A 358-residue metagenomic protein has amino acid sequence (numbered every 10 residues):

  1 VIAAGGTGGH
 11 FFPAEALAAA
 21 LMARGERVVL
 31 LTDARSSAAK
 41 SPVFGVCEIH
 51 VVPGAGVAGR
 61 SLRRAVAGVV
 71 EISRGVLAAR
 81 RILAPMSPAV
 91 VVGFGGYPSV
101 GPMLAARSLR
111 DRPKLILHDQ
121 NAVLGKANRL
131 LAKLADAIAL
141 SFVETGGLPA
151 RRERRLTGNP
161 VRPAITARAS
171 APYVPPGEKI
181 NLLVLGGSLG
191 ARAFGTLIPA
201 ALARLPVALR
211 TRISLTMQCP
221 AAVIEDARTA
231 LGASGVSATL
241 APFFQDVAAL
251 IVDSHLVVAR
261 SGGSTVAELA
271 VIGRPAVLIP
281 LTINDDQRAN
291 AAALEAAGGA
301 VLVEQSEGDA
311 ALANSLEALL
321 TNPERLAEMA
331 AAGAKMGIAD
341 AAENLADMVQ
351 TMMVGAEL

Functional and structural regions predicted by a protein language model:
V1-V70: Glycosyltransferase specificity loop/lid
A19-M22, L31-C47, S170-L256, V266 (+3 more regions): Donor-nucleotide binding loops and adjacent catalytic segments primarily of GT-B fold Leloir glycosyltransferases
R27, R35, E48, R107-S170: Active-site-proximal region of nucleotide-activated glycan assembly enzymes, centered on histidine/acidic-rich loops
S36-A39, P88-L109: An aromatic- and histidine-rich active-site surface loop
A58-V90: An amphipathic, basic-hydrophobic alpha-helix
A89, V252-T265, R274: Acidic donor-binding loop of glycosyltransferase active sites
R325-A339: A short, well-ordered alpha-helix in the C-terminal region of glycosyltransferases
I338-L358: C-terminal alpha-helical cap of glycosyltransferases
